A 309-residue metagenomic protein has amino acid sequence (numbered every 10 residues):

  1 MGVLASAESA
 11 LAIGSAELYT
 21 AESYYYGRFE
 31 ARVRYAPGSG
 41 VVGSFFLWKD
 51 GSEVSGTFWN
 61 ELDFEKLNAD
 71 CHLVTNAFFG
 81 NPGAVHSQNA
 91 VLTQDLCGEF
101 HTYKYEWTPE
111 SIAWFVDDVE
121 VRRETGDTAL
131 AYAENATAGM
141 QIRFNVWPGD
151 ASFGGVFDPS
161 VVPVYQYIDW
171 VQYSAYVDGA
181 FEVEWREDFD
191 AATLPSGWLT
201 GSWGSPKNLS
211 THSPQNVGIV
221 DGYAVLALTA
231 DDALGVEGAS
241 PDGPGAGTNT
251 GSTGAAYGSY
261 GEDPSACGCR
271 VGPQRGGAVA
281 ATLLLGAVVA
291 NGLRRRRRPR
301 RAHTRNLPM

Functional and structural regions predicted by a protein language model:
M1-V3, M309: Short hydrophobic transmembrane-like helices used for membrane targeting/insertion
V3-S9, N291-R294: C-terminal segment of classical bacterial N-terminal signal peptides
A5, E237, P241-G286, R296-R297: Ser/Thr-rich, Pro/Gly/Ala-heavy low-complexity intrinsically disordered linkers and tails of secreted extracellular
A10, N249-G254, R305-L307: N-terminal compositionally biased, intrinsically disordered segments and leader/signal-like regions
A10-G245: GH16 jelly-roll
V74, R143, Y167, G247 (+3 more regions): Intrinsically disordered, low-complexity peptide-like regions
G286-M309: C-terminal membrane-anchoring or membrane-association module
